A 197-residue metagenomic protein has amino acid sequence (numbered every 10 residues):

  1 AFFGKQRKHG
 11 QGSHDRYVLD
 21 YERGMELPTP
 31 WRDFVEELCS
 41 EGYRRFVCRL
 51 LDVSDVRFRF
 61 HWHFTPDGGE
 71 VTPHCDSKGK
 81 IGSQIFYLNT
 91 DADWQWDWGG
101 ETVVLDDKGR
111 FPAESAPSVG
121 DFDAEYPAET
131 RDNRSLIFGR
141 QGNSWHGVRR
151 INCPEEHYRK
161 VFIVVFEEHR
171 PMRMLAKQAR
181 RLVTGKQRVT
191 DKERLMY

Functional and structural regions predicted by a protein language model:
A1-H14, T184-Y197: N-terminal auxiliary "cap/dimerization" subdomain that precedes the catalytic jelly-roll/cupin core of mononuclear
F3-R32, E36: A basic- and aromatic-enriched beta-loop-alpha substructure that forms the phosphate/nucleotide- and DNA/RNA-contacting
G24-C39, R44-A176: Catalytic core of non-heme Fe(II) oxygenases with the double-stranded beta-helix
M174-R188: Aromatic-enriched
